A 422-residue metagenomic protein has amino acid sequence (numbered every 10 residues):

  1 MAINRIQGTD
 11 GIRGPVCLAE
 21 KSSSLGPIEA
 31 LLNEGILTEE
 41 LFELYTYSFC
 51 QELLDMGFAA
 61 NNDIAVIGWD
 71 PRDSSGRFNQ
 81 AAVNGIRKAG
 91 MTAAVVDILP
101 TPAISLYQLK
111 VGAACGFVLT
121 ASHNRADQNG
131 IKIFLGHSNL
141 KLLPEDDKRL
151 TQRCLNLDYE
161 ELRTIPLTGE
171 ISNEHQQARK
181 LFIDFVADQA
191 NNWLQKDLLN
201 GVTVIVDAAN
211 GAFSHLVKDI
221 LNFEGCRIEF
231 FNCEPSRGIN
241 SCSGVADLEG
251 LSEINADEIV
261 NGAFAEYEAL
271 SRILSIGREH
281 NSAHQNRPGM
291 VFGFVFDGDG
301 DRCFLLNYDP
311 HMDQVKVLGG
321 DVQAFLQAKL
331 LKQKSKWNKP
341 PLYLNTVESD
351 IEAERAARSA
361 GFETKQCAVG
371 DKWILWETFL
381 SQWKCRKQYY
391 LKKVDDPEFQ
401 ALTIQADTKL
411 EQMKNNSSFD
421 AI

Functional and structural regions predicted by a protein language model:
M1-A82, K88-A89, G169-V204, A212: An N-terminal, well-structured beta->alpha segment
N4, P15, D127-R287: Gly/Ser/Thr-enriched, mixed-charge loops and adjacent short helices that form phosphate/oxyanion-binding elements
Q7-G8, I67, A93-I98, V118-L119 (+7 more regions): General beta-strand structural signal in soluble alpha/beta enzymes
A19-I36, A246-N286, W376-F419: Charged, glycine/proline-rich intrinsically disordered loops and linkers
M56-Q128, D219-L305, F379, D395: N-terminal small/polar loop signature for handling phosphorylated ligands or for N-terminal nucleophile
F58-D63, D197-N200, A283-M290, K336-P340 (+1 more regions): Short helix-terminating capping/connector loops at secondary-structure junctions
R77-I86, D127-L135, V217-K218, D301-Q323 (+1 more regions): Short Gly/Thr/Asp-enriched flexible loops that form oxyanion-binding sites at enzyme active sites
V96-I98, Q152-I183, D309-I422: Proline/glycine-rich low-complexity loops and linkers
